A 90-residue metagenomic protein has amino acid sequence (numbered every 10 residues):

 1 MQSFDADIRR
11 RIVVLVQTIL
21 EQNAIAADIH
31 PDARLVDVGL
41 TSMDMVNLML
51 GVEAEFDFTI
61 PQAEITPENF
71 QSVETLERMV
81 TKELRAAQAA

Functional and structural regions predicted by a protein language model:
Q2-L40, N47-M49, A54-A90: Phosphopantetheine-dependent thiolation modules in NRPS/PKS and related acyl-activating systems
